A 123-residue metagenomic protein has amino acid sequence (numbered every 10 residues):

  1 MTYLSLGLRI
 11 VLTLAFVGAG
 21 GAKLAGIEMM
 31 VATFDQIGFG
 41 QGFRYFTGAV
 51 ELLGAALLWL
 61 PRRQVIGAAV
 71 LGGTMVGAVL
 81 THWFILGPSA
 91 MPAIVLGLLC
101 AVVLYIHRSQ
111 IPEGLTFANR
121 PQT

Functional and structural regions predicted by a protein language model:
M1-G21, L60-T123: Extended, low-polarity transmembrane helix blocks
R9, G48-A55, L96: Core segments of transmembrane alpha-helices that mediate helix-helix packing or line hydrophobic substrate/ligand
G18-Q36: Hydrophobic transmembrane helix segments
G26, F39-G42, R62-V65: Amphipathic alpha-helical protein-protein interaction surfaces
A32-T47: Structural signature of hydrophobic alpha-helical transmembrane segments
T33, G54-L58: Generic transmembrane alpha-helix signature in multi-pass membrane proteins, especially transporters/channels
